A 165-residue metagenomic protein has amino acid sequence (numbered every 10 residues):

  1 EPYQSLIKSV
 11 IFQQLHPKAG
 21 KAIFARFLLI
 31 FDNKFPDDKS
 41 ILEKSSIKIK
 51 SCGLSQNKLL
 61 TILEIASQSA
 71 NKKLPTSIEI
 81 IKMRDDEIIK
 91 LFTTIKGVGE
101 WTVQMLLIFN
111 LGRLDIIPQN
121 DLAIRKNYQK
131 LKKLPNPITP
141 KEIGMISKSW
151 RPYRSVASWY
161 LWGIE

Functional and structural regions predicted by a protein language model:
P2-Y3, L29: Helix-loop segments that flank and shape redox-cofactor active sites
Y3, I7, L15-G20, K58 (+3 more regions): Hydrophobic (often cysteine-bearing) scaffold residues that line and stabilize catalytic clefts of nucleotide/cofactor
L6-K8, I49, S147: Amphipathic alpha-helical segments that form the core helices of the histone-fold
I7, I62-I65, Y128: Buried hydrophobic packing segments
L15-H16, G20-T94, S149-R151: Alpha-helical ds-nucleic-acid-binding substructure associated with the helix-hairpin-helix region of base-excision DNA
K73-P75, D85-D86, E100-E165: C-terminal accessory module of base-excision DNA glycosylases/AP lyases that mediates lesion recognition and DNA
